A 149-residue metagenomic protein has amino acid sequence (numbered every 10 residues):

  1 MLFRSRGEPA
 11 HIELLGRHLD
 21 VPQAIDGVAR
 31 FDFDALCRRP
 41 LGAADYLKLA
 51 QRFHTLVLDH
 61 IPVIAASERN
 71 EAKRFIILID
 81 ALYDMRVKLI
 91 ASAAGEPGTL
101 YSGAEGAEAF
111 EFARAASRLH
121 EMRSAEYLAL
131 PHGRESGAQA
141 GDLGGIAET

Functional and structural regions predicted by a protein language model:
M1-L2: Short, small-residue-biased leader/transition segments that mark boundaries at the very start of proteins
E8-D80: Conserved helicase/translocase motor-coupling segment
H54-T149: Terminal-proximal interaction/regulatory segments of ATP-powered molecular machines
